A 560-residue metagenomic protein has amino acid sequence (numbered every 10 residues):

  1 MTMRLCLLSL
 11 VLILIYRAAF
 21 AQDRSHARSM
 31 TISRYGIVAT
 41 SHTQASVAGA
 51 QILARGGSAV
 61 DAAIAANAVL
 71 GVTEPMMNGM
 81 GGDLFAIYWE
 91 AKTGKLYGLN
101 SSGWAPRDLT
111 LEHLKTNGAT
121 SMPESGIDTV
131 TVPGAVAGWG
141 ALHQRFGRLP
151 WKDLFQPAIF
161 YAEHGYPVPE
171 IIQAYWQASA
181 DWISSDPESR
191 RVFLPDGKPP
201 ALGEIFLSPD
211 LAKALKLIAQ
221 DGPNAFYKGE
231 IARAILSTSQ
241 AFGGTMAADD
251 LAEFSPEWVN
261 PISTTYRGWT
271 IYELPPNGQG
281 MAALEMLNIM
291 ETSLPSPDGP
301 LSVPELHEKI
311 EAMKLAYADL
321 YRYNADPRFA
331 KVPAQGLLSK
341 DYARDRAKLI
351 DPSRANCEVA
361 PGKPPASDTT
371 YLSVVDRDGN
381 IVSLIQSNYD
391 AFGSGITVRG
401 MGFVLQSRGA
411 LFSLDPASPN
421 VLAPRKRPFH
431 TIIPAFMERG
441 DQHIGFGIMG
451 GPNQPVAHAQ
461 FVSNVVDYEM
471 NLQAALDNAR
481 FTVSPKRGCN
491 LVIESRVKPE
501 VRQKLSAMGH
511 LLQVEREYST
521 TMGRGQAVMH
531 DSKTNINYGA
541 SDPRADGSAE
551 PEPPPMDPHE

Functional and structural regions predicted by a protein language model:
C6-R17: Bacterial N-terminal signal peptides
Q22-V47, Q51, A59-D221, F226-K228 (+5 more regions): Noncatalytic scaffold domains of N-terminal-nucleophile
V72-G79, D83-Y97, T245-A247, N380-I444 (+2 more regions): Active-site rim segments in enzyme catalytic domains, especially the processed small/beta chain of N-terminal
N78, G82-E90, T370-V374, P434-F436 (+2 more regions): Short beta-strand scaffold segments in enzyme catalytic cores
W258, A366-T369, H430-I432: Short, small/polar residue-rich loop motifs at catalytic or cofactor-binding pockets
T292-N388, G400-M401, R408, R516: Internal maturation/activation junctions in enzymes
D378, K426, H458, D467-T520: Extended C-terminal subregions enriched in glycine
